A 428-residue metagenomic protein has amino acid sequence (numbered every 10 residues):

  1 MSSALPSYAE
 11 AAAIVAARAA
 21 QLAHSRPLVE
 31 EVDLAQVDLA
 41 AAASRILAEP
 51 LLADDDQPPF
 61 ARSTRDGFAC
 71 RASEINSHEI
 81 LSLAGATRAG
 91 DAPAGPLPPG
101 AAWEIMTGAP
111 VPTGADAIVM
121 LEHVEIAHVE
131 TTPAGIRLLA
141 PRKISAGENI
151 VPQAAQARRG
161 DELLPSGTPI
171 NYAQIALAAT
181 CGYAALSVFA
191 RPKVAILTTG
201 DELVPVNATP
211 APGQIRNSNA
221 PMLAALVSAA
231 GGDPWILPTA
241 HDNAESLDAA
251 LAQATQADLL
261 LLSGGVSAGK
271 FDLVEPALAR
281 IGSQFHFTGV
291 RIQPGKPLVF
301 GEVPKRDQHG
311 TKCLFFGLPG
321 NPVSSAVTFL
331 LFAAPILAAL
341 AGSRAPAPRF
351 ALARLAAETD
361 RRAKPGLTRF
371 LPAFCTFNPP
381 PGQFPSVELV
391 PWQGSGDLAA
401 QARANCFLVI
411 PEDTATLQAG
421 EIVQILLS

Functional and structural regions predicted by a protein language model:
M1-A9, A184-L318, P322-T328: Helix-rich terminal scaffold detector
S2-A13, Q36, R45, L97 (+13 more regions): Electropositive phosphate-/nucleotide-binding environments in soluble metabolic enzymes
S2-A9, L51, A69-I236, P391 (+2 more regions): Short, glycine/charged-enriched hinge/interface segments at domain edges or termini
S3-H78, F370: Intrinsically disordered, low-complexity, positively charged segments
A12, V29-A40, E49, G90 (+2 more regions): Flexible glycine/proline-rich
V15-S25, A127, C181-A184, L203 (+8 more regions): Change "in soluble alpha/beta enzymes" to "in soluble alpha/beta proteins
A35-L39, Q57-L81, A117-G135, L340 (+1 more regions): Short beta-strand/loop turn elements enriched in aromatics
